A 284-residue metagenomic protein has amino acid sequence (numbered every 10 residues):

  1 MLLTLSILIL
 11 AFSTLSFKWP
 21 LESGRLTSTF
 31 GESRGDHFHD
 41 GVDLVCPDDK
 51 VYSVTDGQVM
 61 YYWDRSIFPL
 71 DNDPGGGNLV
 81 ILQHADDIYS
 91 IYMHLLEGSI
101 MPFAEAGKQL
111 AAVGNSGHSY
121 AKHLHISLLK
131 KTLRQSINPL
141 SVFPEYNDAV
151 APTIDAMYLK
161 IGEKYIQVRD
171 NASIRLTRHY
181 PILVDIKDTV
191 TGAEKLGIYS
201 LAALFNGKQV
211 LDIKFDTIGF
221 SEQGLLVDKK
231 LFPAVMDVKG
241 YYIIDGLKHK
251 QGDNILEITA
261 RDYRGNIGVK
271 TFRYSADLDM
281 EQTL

Functional and structural regions predicted by a protein language model:
L10-L79, A85, A106, V113-L124 (+3 more regions): Surface-exposed, glycine-biased beta-strand/turn segments
Q58, L96, P102-K108: Structural motif
G77-I100: Active-site region of chymotrypsin-like
I91, E194-H249: Exoplasmic/lumenal beta-rich domain surfaces
I91-M93, S119-L129: Histidine-centered catalytic micro-motifs
Q251-D262: Short, aromatic- and glycine-rich surface loops/edge beta-strands on solvent-exposed regions
R261-V269: Short acidic/polar inter-strand loop motif in beta-rich domains
K270-A276: C-terminal edge beta-strand
